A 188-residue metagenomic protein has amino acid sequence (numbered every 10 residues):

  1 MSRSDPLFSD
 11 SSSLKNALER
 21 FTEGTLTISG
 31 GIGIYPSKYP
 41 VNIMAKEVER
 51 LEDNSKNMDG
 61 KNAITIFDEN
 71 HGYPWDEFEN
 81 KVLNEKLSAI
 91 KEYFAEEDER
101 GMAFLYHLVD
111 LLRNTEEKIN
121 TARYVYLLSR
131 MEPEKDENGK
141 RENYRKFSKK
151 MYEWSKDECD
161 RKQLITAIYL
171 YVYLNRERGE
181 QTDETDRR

Functional and structural regions predicted by a protein language model:
M1-R188: Charged, helix-rich terminal subdomains or tails
